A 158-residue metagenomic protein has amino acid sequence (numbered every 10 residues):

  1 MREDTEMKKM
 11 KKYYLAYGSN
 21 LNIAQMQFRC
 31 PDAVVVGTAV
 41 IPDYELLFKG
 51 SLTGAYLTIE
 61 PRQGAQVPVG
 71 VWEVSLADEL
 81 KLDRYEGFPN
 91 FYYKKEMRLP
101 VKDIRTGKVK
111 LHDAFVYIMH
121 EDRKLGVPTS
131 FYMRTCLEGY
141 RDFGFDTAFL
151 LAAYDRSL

Functional and structural regions predicted by a protein language model:
R2-L158: Glycine-aromatic micro-motifs
